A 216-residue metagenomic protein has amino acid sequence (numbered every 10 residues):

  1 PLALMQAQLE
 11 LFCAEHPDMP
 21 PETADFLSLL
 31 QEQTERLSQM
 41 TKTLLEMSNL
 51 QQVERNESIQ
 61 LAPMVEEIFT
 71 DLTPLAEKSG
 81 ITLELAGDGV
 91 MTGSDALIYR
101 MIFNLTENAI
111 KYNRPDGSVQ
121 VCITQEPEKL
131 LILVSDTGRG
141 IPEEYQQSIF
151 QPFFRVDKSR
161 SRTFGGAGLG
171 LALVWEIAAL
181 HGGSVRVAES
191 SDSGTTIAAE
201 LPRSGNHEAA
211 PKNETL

Functional and structural regions predicted by a protein language model:
L29-L37: Short alpha-helical segment of the dimerization/phosphotransfer core of two-component systems
E46, L50-E57, V90-A96: Conserved micro-motifs of the catalytic ATP-binding
L75-L85: Short conserved segments within the C-terminal catalytic ATPase subdomain
A109-I110: Short helix-loop "hinge" at the ATP-lid/N-box region of the Bergerat-fold HATPase_c
D136: Acidic ATP/Mg2+-coordinating residue in the GHKL
I141-R155: Short conserved segment of the HATPase_c
G182-G183: Conserved glycine-rich
